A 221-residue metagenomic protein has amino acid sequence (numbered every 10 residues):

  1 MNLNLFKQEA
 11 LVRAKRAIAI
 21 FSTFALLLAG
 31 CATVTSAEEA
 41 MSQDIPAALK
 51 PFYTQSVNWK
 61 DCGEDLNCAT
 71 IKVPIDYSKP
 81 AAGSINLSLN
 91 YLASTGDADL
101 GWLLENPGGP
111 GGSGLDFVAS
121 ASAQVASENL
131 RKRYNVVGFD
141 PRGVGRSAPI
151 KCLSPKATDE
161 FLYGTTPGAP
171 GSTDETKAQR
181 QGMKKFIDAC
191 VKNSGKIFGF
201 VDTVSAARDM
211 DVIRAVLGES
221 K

Functional and structural regions predicted by a protein language model:
M1-N2, D76: Short regulatory "switch" loops immediately downstream of catalytic or recognition motifs within protein catalytic
N2, F6-S36, I71, M210: Secretory targeting and sorting signals
A40-K221: Gly/Pro-rich cap/lid or specificity-loop segments adjacent to the active site
